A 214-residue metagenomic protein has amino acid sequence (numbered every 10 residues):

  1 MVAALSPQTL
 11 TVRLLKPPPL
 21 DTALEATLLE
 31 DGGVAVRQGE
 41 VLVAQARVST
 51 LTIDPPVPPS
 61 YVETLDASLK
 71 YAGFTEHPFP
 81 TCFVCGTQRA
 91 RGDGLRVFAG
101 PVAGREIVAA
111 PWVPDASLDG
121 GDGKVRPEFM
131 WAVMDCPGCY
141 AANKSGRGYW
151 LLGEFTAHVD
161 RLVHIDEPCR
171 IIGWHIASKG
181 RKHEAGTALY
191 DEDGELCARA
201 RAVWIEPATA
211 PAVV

Functional and structural regions predicted by a protein language model:
M1-E30, D135-I171: Hydrophobic beta-strand-centered segment that forms part of the acyl-chain substrate-binding groove
L10, A26, A46, V108-A110 (+4 more regions): Hydrophobic residues positioned within well-ordered beta-strands of beta-sheet architectures
T11, G33-R37, G186-A188: Residue-level detector of beta-strand face positions
R13, S49, P111-V113, H158 (+1 more regions): Residues in well-ordered beta-strands of folded domains
L28-G33, R181-E184: A short, compositionally biased
D31-K124: Non-catalytic linker/capping segments at the edges of enzyme domains
G92-W112, S117-I165: Acidic/His-leaning functional-site neighborhoods
G148, T156-V214: Accessory, usually C-terminal, subdomains that scaffold auxiliary metal cofactors
